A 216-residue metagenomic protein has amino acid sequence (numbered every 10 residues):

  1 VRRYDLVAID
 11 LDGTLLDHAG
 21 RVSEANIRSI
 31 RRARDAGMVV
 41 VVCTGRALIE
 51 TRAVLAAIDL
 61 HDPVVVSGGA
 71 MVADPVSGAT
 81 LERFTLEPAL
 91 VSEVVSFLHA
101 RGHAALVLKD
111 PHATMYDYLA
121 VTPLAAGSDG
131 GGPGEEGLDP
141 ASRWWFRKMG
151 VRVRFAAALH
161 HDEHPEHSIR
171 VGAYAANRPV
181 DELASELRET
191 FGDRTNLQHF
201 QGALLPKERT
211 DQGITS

Functional and structural regions predicted by a protein language model:
V1, R52-A57, E186, T190: Short amphipathic alpha-helices and their capping/turn segments at secondary-structure boundaries
V1-L6, V22-E24, G213-S216: Mg2+-dependent phosphoryl-transfer enzymes with acidic/Ser/Thr/Gly-rich catalytic loops
R2, I58-L60, E166: Structured loop/turn residues at beta-strand edges in well-structured enzyme cores
R3-A19, V94: Asp-based phosphoryl-transfer active-site loop
H18, V42-C43, A175: Small/polar loops that bind or transfer phosphate-bearing groups
H18-A25, N196: Conserved ATPase-coupling elements of RecA-like P-loop NTPase cores
E24-S142: Active-site phosphate-binding/coordination module
P111-S216: Conserved acidic, metal-coordinating active-site core of Asp-based, Mg2+-dependent phosphoryl-transfer enzymes
